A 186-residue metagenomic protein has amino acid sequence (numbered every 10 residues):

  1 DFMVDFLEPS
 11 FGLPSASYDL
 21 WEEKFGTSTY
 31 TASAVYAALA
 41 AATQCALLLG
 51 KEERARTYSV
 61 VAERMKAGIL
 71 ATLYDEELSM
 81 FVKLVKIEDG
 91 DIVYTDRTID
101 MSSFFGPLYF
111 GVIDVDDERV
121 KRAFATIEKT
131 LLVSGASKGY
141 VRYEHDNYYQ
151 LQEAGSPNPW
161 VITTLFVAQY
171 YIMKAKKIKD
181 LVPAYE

Functional and structural regions predicted by a protein language model:
D1-Y30, V60, Y74-L78: Active-site acid/base region of carbohydrate-active enzymes
F2, A41, T126: Alpha-helical scaffold segments in soluble metabolic enzymes
F6-S10, A42-C45, L49, T72: Change "in soluble alpha/beta enzymes" to "in soluble alpha/beta proteins
S28-Y36, L48-L49, A55-I162, K176-I178 (+1 more regions): Extended ligand-binding clefts on enzyme/binding-domain cores
V167: Hydrophobic, well-ordered secondary-structure elements that form the walls of internal hydrophobic environments
Y185-E186: C-terminal catalytic domain of Rieske-type non-heme iron oxygenases
